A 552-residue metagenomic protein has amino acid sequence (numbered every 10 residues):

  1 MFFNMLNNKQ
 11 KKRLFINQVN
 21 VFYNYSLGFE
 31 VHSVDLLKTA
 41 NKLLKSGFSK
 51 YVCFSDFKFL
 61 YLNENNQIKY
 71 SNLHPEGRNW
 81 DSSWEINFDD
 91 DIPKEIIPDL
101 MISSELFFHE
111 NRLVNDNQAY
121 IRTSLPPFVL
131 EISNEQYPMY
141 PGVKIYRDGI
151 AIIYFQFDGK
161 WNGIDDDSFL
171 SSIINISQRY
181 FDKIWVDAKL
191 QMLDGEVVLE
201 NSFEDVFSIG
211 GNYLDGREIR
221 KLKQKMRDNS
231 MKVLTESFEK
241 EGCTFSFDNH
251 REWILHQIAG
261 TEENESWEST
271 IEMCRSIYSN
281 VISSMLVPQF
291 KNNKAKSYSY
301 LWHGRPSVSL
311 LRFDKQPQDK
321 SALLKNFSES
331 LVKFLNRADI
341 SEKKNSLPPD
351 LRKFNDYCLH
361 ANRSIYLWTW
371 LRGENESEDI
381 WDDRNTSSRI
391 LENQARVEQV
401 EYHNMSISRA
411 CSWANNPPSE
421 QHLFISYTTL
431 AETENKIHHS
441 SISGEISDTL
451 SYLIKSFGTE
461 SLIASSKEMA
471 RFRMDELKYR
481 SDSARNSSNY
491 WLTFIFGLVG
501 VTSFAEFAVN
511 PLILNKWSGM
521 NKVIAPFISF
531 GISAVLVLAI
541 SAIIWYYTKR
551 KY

Functional and structural regions predicted by a protein language model:
M1-E218: Long, solvent-exposed N-terminal ectodomains/accessory regions that are displayed to the extracellular/lumenal milieu
F3-N4, R13, V19, Y25 (+3 more regions): Ampipathic, surface-exposed secondary-structure segments
H32, H74, H109, H250 (+6 more regions): Histidine (H) residue identity feature
E76-I102, L106, D314-D319, G373-H403 (+2 more regions): Short N-terminal secondary-structure initiator segments
E105, H109-V114, K325-S330, L462-S465: A broad, low-specificity signal for short, low-complexity segments enriched in glycine/proline and polar/charged
P127-N415: Extended alpha-helical interaction modules
S408-L514: Membrane-associated alpha-helical segments
N489-Y552: Alpha-helical transmembrane anchor segments
